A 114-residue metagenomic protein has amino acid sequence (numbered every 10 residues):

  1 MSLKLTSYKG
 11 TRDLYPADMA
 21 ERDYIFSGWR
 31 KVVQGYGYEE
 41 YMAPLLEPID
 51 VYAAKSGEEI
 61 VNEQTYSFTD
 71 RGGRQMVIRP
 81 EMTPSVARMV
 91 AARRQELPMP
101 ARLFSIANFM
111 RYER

Functional and structural regions predicted by a protein language model:
M1-R114: TRNA-recognition modules of translation machinery and tRNA-sensing kinases, especially anticodon-binding
